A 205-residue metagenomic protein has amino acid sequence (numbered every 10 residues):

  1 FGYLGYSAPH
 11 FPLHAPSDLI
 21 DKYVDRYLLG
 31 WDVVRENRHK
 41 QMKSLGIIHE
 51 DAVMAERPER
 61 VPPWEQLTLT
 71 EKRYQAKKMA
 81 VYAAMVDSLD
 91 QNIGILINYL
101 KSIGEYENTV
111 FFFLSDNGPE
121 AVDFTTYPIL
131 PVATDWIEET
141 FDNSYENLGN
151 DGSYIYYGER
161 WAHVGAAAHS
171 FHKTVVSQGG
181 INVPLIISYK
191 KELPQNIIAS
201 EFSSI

Functional and structural regions predicted by a protein language model:
F1-P58, M85, L89, Y99-D123 (+1 more regions): Active-site regions of oxyanion-processing enzymes, predominantly non-cytosolic
G5-Y6, A76, H169: Membrane-integral, polyisoprenol-dependent glycosyltransferases of the GT-C/oligosaccharyltransferase superfamily
Y6-P9, S17-L28, Y82-A83, E120 (+3 more regions): Catalytic cores of eukaryotic secretory-pathway lumenal/extracellular enzymes that build and remodel glycoconjugates
D25-L28, M79, N196-A199: Second-shell loop/turn segments in exported
V61-K78, S188-P194: Short glycine/proline-rich turn/loop motifs
E71-D87, V176: Short acidic-aromatic active-site loops that bind/stabilize oxyanions
I97-N98, E138-I205: Substrate-binding rim/cap in mid-to-C-terminal beta-strand-loop elements of soluble/periplasmic
